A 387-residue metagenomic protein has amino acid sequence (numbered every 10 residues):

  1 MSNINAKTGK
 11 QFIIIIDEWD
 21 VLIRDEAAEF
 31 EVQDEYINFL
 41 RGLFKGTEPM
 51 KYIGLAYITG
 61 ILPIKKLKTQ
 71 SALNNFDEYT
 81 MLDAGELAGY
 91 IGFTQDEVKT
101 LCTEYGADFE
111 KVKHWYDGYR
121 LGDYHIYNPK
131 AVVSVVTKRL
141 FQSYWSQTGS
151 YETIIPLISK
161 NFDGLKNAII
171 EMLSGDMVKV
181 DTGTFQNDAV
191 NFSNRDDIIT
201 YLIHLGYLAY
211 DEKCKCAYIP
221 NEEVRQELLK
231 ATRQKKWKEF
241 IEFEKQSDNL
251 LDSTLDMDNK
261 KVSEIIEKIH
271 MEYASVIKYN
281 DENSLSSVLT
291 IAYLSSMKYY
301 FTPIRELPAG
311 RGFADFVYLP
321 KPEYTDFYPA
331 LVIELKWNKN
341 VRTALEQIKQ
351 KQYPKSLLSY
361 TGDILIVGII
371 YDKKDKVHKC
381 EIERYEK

Functional and structural regions predicted by a protein language model:
M1-D281: Phosphate-binding site recognition
N3-T8, M297-D326: Active-site metal-binding core of divalent-cation-utilizing nuclease and nuclease-like domains
L22-R24, K65-S71, V341-A344, K374-E381: Switch/connector loops and helix/strand junctions flanking conserved nucleotide-binding motifs in nucleotide-processing
Q33-F39, W337-P354: Mg2+/Mn2+-dependent nuclease catalytic core
G42-M50, T200-L208, T290-S295, Q347-V367: Metal-dependent nuclease catalytic cores in nucleic-acid-processing enzymes, especially RNase H-like/related
M271-P303: Acidic-basic catalytic patches of nuclease active cores, encompassing PD-(D/E)XK and other metal-cofactor nuclease
L289, A314-Y318, Y328-K339, K351: Conserved catalytic cores of phosphodiester-cleaving nucleases, focusing on short active-site segments
S356, G362-K387: Domain-level recognition of nuclease-like catalytic cores that cleave nucleotide substrates
